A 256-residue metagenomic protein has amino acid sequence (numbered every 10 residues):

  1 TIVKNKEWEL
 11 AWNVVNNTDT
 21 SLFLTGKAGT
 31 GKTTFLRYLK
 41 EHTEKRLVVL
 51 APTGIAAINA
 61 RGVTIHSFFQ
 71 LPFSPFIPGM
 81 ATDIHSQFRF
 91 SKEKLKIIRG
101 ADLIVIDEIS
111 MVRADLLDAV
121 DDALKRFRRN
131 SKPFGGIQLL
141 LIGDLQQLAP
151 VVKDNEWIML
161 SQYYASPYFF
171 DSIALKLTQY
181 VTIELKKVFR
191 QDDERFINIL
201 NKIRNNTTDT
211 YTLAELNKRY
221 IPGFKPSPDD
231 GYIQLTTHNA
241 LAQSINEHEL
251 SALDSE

Functional and structural regions predicted by a protein language model:
T1-E256: Conserved ATP-binding/catalytic motifs of P-loop helicase motor domains
